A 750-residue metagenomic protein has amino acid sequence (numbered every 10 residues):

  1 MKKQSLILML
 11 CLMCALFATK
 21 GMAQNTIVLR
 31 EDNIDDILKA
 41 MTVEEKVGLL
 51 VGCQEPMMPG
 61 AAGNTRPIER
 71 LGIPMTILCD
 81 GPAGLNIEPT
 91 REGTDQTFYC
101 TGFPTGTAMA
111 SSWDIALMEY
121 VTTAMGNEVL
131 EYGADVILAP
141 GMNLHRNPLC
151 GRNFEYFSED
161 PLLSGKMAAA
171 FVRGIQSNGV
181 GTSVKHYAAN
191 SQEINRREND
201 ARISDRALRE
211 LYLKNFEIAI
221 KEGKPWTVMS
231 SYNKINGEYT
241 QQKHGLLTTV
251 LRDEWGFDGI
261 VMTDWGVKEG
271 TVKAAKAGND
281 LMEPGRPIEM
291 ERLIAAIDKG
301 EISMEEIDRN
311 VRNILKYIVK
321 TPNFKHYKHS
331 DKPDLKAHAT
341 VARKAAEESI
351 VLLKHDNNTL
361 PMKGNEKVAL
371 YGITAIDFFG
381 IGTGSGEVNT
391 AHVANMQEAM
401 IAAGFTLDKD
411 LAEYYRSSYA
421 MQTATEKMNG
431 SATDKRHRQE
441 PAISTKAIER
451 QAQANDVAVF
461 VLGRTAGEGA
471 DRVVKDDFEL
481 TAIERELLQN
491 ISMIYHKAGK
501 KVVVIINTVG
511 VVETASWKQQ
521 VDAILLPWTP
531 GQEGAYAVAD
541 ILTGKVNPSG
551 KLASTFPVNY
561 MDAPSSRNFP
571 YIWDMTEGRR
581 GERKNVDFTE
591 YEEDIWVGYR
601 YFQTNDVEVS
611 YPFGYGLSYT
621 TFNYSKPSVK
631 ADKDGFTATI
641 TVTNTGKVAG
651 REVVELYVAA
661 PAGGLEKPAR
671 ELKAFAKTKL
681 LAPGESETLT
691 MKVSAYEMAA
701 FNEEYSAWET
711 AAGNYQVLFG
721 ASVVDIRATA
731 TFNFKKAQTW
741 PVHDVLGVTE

Functional and structural regions predicted by a protein language model:
M1-T26: Bacterial Sec-dependent N-terminal signal peptides
G21-E703, A707-V723, W740, L746-E750: Glycoside hydrolase catalytic-domain context in secreted enzymes
D725-P741: Short beta-strand elements
